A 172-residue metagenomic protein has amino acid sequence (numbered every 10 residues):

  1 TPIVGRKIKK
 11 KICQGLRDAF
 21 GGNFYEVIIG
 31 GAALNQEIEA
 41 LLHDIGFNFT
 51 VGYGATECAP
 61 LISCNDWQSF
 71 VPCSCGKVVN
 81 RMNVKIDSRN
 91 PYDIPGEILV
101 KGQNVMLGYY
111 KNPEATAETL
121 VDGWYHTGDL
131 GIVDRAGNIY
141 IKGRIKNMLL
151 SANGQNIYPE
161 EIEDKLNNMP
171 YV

Functional and structural regions predicted by a protein language model:
T1-F70, N83: Gly/Ser/Thr-rich phosphate-binding loop
Q36-I38, C73, P95, G108-Y109 (+1 more regions): Short helix/loop capping segments that flank catalytic or ligand/cofactor-binding pockets
V78, K85, N90-S151: Conserved ATP-binding/catalytic segment of the ANL
G131, I157-P159: Long hydrophobic segments that form regular secondary structure
E161, P170: Phosphate/diphosphate-binding loops
